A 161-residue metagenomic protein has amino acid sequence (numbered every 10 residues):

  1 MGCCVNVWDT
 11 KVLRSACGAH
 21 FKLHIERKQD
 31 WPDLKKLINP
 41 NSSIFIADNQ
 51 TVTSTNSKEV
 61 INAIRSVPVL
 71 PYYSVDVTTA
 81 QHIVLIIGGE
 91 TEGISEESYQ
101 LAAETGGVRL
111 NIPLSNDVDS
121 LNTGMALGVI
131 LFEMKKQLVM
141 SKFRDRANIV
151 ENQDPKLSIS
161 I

Functional and structural regions predicted by a protein language model:
M1-I161: Post-transcriptional modification and biogenesis factors for structured RNAs of the translation apparatus
